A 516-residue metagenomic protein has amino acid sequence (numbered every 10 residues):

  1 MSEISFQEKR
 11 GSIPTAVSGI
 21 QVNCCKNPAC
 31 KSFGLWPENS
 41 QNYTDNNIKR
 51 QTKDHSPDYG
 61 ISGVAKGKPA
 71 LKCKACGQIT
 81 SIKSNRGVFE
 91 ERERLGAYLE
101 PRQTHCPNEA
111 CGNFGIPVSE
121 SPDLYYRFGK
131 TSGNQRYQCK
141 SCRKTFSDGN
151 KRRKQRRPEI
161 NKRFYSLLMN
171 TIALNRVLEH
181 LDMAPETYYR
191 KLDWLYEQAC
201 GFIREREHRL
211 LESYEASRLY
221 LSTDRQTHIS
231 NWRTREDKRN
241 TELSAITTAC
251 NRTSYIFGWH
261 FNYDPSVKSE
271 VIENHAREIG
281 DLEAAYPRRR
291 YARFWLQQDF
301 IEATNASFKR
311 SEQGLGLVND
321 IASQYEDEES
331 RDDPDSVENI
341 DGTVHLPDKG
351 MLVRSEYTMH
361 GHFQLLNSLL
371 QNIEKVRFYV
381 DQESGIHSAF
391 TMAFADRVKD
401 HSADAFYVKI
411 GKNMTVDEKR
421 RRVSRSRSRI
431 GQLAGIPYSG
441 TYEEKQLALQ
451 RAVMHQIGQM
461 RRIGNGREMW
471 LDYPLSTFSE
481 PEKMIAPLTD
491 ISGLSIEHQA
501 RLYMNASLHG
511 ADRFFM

Functional and structural regions predicted by a protein language model:
S2-C24, A29-K31, L35-E38, N42-D45 (+8 more regions): Basic, alpha-helical nucleic-acid-binding regions used in initiation and control of genome expression
N23-A65, I82-N85, E91-R92, Q103-S132: Short recognition patches in nucleic-acid-associated and regulatory proteins
A70-I82, R86-G96, A110-R218: Short, positively charged, Gly/Tyr-enriched micro-motifs that form contact patches at catalytic or ligand/partner
R190, G201-L369: RNase H-like nuclease fold core
K238, Y255-N319, F390-I463: Internal, charge-rich low-complexity segments
A303-E356, S388-A389, Q432-A500, G510: Long, low-complexity, polar/charged, intrinsically disordered or flexibly structured peripheral segments
L369, I373-S388: Acidic/histidine-rich, metal-coordinating catalytic segments
A506-M516: Short amphipathic alpha-helical "interface-anchor" segments enriched in bulky aromatics
